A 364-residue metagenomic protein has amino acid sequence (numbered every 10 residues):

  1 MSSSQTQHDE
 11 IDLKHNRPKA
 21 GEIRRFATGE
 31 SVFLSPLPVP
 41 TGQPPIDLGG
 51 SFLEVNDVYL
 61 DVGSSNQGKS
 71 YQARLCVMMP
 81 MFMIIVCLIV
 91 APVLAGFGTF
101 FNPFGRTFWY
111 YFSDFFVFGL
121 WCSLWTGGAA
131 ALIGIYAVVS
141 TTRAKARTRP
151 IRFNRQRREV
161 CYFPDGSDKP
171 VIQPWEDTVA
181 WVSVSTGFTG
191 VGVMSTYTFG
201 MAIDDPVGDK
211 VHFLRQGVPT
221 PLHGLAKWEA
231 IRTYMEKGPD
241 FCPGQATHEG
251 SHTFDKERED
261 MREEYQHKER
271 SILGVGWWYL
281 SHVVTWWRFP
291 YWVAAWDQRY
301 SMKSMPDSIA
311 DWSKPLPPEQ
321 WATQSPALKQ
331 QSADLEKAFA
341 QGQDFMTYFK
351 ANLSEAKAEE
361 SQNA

Functional and structural regions predicted by a protein language model:
S2-E54: Short, non-transmembrane cytosolic segments of multipass membrane proteins
L53-Y71, Y197-F199: Short, hydrophobic/proline-enriched secondary-structure or compact coil segments at domain edges
V55-V62, C242-R270: Juxtamembrane amphipathic/hinge helix adjacent to a transmembrane helix
S65-R147, E264-A364: Alpha-helical transmembrane spans
S140-D168: N-terminal topogenic membrane-targeting module
P150, D168-I172, G208-F213: Short, mixed charged/polar active-site loops that provide acid/base catalysis or chelate metal/phosphate cofactors
E159-V160, D168-F188: Phosphoinositide-dependent membrane-docking surfaces
V179-H252: A membrane-cytosol interface segment of integral membrane proteins
